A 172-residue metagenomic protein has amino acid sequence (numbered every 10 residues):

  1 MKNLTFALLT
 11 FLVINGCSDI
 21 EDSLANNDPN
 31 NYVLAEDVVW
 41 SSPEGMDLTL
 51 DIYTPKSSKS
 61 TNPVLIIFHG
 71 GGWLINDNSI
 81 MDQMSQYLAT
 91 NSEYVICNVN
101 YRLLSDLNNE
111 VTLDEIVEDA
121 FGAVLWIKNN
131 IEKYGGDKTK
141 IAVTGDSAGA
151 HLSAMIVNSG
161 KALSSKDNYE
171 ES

Functional and structural regions predicted by a protein language model:
M1-L8: Sec-dependent signal peptide recognition, specifically the positively charged N-region followed immediately by
V13-G16: C-terminal motif of bacterial Sec signal peptides marking the signal peptidase cleavage site
I20-S60: N-terminal cap/lid segment of alpha/beta-hydrolase-fold proteins
T61-G71: Short beta-strand element of the alpha/beta-hydrolase
V64, E93-N100: A fold-wide structural signal in alpha/beta-hydrolase
D77-N78, M84, C97-K138: Catalytic nucleophile-loop/oxyanion-hole region of alpha/beta-hydrolase and closely related hydrolase-like folds
M84-Y94: A short, Lys/Arg-enriched amphipathic alpha-helix followed by its capping loop at the start of a domain
L125-S172: Primarily recognizes the serine-hydrolase "nucleophile elbow" in alpha/beta-hydrolase and SGNH/GDSL folds
